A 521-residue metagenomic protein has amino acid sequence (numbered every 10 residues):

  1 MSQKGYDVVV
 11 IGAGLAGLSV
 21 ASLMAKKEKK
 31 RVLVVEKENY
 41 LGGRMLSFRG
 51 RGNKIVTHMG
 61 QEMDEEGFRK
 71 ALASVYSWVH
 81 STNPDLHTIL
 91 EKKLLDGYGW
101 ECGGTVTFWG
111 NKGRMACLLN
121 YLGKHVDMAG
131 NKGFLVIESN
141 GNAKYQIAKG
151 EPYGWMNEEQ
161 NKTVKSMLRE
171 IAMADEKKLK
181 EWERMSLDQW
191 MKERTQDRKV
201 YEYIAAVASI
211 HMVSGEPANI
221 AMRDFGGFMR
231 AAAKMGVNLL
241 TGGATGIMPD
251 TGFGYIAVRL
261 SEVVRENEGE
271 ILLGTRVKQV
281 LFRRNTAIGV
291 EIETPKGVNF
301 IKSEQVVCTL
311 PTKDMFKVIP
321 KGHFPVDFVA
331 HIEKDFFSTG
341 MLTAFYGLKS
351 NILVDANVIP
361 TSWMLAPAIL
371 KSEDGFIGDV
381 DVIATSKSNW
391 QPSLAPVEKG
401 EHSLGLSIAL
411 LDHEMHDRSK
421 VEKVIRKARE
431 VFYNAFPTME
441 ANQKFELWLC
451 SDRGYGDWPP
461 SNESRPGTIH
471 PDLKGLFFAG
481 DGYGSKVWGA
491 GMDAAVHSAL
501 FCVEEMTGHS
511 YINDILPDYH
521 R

Functional and structural regions predicted by a protein language model:
Y6-V34: N-terminal Rossmann-like FAD-binding beta1-loop-alpha1 element of flavoenzymes
G14-L15, Y40, Y483: Residue-level detector of alpha-helix initiation sites
A25-E91: Glycine-rich FAD pyrophosphate-binding loop
I55-V56, E62, G67, E91-K178: Dinucleotide-binding Rossmann-like beta1-alpha1 core, especially the glycine-rich loop that anchors the ADP
G141-K234: Rossmann-like flavin
K234-V298: Helical element adjacent to the flavin cofactor pocket in flavoenzyme catalytic cores
P249, R276-K399, Y519-H520: Mid-domain catalytic core of redox enzymes that form a hydrophobic substrate pocket/lid adjacent to a catalytic redox
I377-R521: Conserved flavin/dinucleotide-binding core of flavoenzymes
